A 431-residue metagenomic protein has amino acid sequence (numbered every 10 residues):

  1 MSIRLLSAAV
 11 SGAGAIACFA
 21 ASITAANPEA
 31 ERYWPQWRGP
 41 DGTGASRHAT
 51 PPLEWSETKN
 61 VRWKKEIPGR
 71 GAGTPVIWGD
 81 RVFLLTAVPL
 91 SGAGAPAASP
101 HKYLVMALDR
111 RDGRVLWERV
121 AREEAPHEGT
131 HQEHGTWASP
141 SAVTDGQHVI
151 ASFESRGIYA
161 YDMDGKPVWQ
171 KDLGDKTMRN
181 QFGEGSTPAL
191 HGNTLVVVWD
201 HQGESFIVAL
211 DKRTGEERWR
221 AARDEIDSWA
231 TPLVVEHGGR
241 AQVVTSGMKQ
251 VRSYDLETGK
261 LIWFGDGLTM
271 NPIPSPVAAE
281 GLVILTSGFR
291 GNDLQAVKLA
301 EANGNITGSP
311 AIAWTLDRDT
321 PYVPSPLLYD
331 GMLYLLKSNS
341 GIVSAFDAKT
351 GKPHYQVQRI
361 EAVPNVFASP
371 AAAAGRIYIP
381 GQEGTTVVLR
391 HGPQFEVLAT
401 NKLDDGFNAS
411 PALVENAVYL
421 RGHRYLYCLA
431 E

Functional and structural regions predicted by a protein language model:
M1-L5, E431: Positively charged n-region of N-terminal signal peptides that target proteins for export
S7-S22: Bacterial N-terminal signal peptides
I23-E431: Noncatalytic, solvent-exposed loop/strand surfaces of beta-propeller-type extracellular/periplasmic domains
